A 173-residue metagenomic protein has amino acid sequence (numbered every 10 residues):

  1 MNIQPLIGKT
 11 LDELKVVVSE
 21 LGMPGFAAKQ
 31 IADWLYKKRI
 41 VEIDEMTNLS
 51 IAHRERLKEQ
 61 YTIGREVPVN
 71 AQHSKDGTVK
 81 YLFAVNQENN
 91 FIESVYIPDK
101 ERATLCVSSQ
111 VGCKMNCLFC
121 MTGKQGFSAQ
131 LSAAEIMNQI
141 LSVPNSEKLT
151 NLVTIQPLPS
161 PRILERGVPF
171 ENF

Functional and structural regions predicted by a protein language model:
M1-A103: Flexible, acidic/Gly-rich N-terminal and inter-domain linker regions that tether and position cofactor-handling modules
I92, K100-F173: Conserved Radical SAM active-site core
